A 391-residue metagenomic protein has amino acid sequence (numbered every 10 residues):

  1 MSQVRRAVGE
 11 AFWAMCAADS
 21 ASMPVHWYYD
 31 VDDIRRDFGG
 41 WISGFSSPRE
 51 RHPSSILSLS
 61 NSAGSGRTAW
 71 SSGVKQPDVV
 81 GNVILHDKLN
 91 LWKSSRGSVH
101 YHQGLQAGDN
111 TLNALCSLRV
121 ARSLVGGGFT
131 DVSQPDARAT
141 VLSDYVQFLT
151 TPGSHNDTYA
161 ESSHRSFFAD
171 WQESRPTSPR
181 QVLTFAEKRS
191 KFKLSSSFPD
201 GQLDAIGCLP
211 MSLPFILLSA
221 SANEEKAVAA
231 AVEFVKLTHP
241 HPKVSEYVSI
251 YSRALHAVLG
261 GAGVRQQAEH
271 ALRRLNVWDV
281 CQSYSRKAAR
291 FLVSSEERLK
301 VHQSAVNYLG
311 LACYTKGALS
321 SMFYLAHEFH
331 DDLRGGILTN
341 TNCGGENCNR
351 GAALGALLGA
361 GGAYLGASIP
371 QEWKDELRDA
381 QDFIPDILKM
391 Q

Functional and structural regions predicted by a protein language model:
M1-Q391: Structured, active/binding-site neighborhoods that engage oxygen-rich ligands
